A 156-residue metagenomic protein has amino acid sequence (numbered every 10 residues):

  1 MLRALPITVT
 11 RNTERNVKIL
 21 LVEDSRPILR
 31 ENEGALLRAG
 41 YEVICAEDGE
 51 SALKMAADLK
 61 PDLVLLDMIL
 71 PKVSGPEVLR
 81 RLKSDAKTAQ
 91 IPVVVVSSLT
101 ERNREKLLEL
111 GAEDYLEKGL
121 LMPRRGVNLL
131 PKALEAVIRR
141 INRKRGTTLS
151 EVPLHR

Functional and structural regions predicted by a protein language model:
M1-K18, R125-R156: Non-catalytic signal-transmission and effector/linker regions of two-component phosphorelay proteins
E23: Conserved acidic carboxylate
R26-I44: Two-component/phosphorelay signaling modules centered on CheY-like receiver
D48-S51, S74-R80: Acidic catalytic/metal-coordinating carboxylates
L59-L65, L70: Active-site beta3 strand of CheY-like receiver
P71, A89: The feature encodes the CheY-like receiver
P76-E77, L99-E135: Alpha4 helix (beta4-alpha4-beta5 surface) of REC/receiver domains from two-component response regulators
